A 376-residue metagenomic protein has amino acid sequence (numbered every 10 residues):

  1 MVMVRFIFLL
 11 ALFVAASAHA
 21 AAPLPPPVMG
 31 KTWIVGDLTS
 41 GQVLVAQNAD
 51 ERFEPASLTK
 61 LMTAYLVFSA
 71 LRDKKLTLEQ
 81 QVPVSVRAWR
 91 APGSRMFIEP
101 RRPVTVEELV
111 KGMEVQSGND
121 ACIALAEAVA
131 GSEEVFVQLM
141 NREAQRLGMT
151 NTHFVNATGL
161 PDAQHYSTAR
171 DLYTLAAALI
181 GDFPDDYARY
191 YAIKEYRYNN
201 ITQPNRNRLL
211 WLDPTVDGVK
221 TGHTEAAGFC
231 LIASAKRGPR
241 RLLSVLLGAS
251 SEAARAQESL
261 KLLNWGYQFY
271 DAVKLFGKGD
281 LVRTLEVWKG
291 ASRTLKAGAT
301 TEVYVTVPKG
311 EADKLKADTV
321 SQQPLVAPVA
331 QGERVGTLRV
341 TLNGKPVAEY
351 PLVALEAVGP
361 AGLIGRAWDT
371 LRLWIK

Functional and structural regions predicted by a protein language model:
M1-M3: N-terminal secretory signal peptides that target proteins for export/translocation
R5-A16: Bacterial N-terminal signal peptides
A11, L24-P26, A46, A235 (+2 more regions): Sterically constrained small-residue positions within well-ordered secondary structures of folded domains
A16-P23, V353: Bacterial Sec-dependent signal peptides at the C-terminal "C-region" and cleavage site
A20-F183, Y196-N199: Active-site-adjacent loops and short helices of periplasmic peptidoglycan-processing enzymes
M149-T150, P161-Y166, R170-K376: Domain-terminus/edge residues, biased toward the C-terminal soluble/receptor-binding domains of extracytoplasmic
